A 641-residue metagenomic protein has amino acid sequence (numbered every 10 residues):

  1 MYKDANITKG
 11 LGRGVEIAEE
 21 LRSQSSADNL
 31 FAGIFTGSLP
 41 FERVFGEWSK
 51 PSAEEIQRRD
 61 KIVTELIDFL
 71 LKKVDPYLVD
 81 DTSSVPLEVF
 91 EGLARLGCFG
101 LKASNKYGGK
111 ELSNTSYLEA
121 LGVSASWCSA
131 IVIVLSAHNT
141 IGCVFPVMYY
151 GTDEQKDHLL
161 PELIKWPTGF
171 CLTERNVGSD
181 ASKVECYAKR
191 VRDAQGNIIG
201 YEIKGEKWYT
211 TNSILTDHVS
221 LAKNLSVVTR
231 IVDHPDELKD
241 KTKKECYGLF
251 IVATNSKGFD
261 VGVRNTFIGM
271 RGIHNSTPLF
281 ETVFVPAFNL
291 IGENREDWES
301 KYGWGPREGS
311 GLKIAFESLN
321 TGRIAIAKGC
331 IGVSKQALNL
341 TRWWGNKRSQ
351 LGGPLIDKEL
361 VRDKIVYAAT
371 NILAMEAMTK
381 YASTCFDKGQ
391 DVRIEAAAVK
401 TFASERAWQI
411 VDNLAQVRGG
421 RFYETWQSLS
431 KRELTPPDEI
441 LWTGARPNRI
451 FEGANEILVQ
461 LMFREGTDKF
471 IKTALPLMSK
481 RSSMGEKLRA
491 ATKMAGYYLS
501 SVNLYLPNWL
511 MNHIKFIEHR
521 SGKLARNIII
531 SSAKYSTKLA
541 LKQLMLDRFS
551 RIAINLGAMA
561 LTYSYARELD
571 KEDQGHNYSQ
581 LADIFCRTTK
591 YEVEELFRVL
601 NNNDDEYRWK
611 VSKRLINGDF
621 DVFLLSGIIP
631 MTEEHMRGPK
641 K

Functional and structural regions predicted by a protein language model:
M1-S84, E88, M484-N512, E606-K641: Extended, charge-enriched "interface" segments that sit outside catalytic cores
Y2, M270, D391-K493, L581-K641: Alpha-helix capping/hinge segments and adjacent helical runs
I62, D68-S136, M148, C171-N176 (+7 more regions): Active-site beta-strand/loop segments that form the cofactor-binding cradle of oxidoreductase flavoproteins
R95-P167, N212-L221, I372, E376-T379 (+3 more regions): Internal helix-loop-helix
I199-G200, K204-D260: A short core secondary-structure module
K257-P286: Flexible, small-/acidic-enriched active-site or ligand-binding loops
L279-G322, N339-I356, T492-N508, L524-A540: A glycine-rich, basic-preceded beta-loop-alpha segment at the flavin cofactor/substrate interface of flavin-utilizing
L488-K641: C-terminal amphipathic alpha-helical interaction region
